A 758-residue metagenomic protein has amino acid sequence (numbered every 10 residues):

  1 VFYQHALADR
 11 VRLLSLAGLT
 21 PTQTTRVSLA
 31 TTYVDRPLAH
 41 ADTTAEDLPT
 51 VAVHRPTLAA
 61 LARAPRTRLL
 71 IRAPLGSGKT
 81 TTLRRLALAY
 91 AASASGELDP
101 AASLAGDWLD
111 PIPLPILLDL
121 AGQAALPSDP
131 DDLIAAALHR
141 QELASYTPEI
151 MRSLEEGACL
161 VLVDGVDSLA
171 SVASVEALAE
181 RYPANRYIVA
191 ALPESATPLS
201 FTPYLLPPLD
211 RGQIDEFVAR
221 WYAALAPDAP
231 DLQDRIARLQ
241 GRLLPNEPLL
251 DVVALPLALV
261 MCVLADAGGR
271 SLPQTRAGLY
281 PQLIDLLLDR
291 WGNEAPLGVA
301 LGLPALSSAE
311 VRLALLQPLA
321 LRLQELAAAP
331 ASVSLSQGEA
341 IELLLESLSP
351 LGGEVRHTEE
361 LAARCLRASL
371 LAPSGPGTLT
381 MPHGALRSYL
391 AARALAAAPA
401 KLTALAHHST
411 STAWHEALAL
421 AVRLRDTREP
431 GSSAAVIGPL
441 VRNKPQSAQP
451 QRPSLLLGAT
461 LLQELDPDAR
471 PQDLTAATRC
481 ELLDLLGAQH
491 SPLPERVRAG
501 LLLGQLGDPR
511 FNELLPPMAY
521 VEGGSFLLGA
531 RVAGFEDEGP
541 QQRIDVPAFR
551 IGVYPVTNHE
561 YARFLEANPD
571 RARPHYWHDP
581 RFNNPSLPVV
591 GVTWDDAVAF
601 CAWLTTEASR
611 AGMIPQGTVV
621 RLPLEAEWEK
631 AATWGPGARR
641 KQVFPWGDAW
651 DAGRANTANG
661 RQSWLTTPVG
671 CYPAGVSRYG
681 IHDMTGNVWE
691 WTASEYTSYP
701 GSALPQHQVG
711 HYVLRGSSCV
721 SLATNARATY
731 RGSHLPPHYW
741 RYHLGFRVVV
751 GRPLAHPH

Functional and structural regions predicted by a protein language model:
F2, A8, A41-R290, A320 (+3 more regions): P-loop NTPase signaling cores
D9-E46: Charged, amphipathic alpha-helical linker segments immediately N-terminal to NTP-binding catalytic cores
R36, L255, L319, H383-G384 (+2 more regions): Short, conserved phosphate/pyrophosphate- and ester-handling motifs at nucleotide-, phospho-/glycolipid
P256, E310, A314, A320-R322 (+4 more regions): Hydrophobic repeat-domain scaffold segments
G338-P399: C-terminal leucine-rich, beta-strand-based interaction scaffolds used for sensing/assembly
N512-H575, P585-V598, A602-T605, T685-G686 (+1 more regions): A short glycine-rich, aromatic-capped structural motif
V521, L527, V532, H578-P588 (+2 more regions): Functional-site microenvironments in short loops/helix caps that host divalent-cation chemistry
R741-H756: Short, structured beta-strand segments at or near domain termini in extracellular proteins/domains
